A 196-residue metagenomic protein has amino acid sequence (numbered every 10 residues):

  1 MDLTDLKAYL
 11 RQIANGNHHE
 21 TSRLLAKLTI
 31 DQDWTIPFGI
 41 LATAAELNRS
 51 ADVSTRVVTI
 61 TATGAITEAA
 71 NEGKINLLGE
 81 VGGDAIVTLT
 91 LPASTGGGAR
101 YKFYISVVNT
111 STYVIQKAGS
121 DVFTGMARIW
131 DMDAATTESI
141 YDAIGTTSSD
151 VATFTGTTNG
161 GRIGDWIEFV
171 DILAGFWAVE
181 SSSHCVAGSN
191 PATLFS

Functional and structural regions predicted by a protein language model:
M1-R23, T193-S196: Short, intrinsically disordered N-terminal pre-domain segments
D2, L28-I30, T43, S139 (+1 more regions): Exposed, low-complexity/repetitive linear segments and helix-based recognition motifs, biased toward charged/polar
L6, D31-R56: General marker for long, soluble alpha-helical cores
A8, F38, V87-L89: Flexible, active-site-adjacent loop/turn segments at secondary-structure boundaries
N15, A26-K27, T153-T157: Intrinsically disordered, low-complexity segments enriched in polar/charged residues with Gly/Pro, especially when
E20-D31, R49-A143, I167-S196: Exposed extracellular interaction/assembly regions and N-terminal maturation sites
G39, T90-P92, T158: Residues embedded in well-ordered secondary-structure elements
E138-D165: Structured beta-strand segments within beta-sheet-rich domains
